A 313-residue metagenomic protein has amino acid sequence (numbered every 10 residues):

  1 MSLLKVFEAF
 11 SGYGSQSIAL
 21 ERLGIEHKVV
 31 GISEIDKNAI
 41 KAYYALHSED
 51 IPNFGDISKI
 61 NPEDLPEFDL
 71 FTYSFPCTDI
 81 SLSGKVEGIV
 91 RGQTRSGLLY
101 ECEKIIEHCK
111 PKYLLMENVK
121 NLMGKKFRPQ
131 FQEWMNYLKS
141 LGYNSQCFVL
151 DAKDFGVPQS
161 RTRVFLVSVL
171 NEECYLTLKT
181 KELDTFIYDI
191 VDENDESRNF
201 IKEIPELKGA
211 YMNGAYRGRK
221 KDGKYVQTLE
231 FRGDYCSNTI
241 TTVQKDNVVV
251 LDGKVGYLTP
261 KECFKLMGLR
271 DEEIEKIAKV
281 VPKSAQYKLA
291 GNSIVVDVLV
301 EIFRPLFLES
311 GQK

Functional and structural regions predicted by a protein language model:
M1-K313: Conserved active-site and SAM-binding loop architecture of S-adenosyl-L-methionine-dependent nucleic-acid
